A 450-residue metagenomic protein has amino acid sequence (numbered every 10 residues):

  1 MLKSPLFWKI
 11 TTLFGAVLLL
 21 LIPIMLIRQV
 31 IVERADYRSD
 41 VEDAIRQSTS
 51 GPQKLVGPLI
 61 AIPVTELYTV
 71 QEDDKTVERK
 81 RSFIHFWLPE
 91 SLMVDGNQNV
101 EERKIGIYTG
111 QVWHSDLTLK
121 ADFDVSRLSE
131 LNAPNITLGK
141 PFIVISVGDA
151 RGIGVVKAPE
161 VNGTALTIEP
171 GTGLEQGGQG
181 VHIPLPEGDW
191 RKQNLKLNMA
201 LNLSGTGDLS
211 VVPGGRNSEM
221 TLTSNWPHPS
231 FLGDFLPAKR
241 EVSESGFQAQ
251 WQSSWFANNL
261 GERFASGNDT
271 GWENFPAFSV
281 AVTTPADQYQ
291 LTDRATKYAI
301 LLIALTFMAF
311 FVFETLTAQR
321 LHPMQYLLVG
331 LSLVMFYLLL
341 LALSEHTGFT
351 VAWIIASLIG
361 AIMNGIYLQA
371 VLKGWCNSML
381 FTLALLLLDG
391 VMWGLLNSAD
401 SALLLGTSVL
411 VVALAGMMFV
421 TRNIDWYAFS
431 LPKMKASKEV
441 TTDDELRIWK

Functional and structural regions predicted by a protein language model:
L2-Q29: Hydrophobic alpha-helical transmembrane signal-anchor segments
F7-T11, K104-Q111, I183-D189, L291-L301: Membrane-entry segments of alpha-helical transmembrane domains in multi-pass membrane proteins
I24-R28, P285-A295, G394, S398: Glycine- and acidic
I27-G51: Alpha-helical transmembrane signal-anchor/signal-peptide segments
D36, D40, Q47, A61 (+1 more regions): Soluble non-transmembrane domains of integral membrane proteins
R46-Q71: Short extracytoplasmic
N274-I303, H322-P323: Cytosolic-side membrane-insertion boundary helix
I300-K450: Generic detector of multi-pass transmembrane helix bundles and their immediately adjacent loops in polytopic membrane
